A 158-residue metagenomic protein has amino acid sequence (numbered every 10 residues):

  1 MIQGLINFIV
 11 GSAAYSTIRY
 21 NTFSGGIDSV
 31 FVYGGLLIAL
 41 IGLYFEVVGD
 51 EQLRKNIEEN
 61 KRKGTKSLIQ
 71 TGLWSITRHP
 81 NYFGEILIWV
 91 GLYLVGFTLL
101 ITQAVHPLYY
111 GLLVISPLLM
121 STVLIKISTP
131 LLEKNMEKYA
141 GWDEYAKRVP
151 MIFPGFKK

Functional and structural regions predicted by a protein language model:
M1-Q3: Alpha-helical membrane-spanning segments of integral membrane proteins, especially the hydrophobic core of TM bundles
N7-Q52, I57-K158: Hydrophobic transmembrane alpha-helices
